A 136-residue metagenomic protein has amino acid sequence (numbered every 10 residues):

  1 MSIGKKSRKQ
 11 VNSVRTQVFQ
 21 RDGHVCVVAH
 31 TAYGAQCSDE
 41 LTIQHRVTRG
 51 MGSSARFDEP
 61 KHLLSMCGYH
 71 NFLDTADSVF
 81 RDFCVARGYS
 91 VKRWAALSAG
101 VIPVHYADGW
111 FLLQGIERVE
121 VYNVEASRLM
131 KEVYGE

Functional and structural regions predicted by a protein language model:
M1-V25, S53-K61, A95: Short, charged surface segments at domain edges that flank catalytic/cofactor-binding sites
Q10-T42, S65-Y69: Short cysteine-rich loop/turn motifs with clustered Cys
H24-V25, L73, S90: A general structural signal for well-ordered secondary-structure junctions
T31, C37-D39, P60-A86: Short Cys/His-centered divalent metal-binding micro-motifs
R46: Active-site metal-binding loops of divalent metal-dependent hydrolases
R49-S65, A86-I102: Short microdomains enriched in Cys/His and/or Lys/Arg
V91-E136: Short flanking/linker segments adjacent to small metal-binding domains or redox-active Cys/His motifs
